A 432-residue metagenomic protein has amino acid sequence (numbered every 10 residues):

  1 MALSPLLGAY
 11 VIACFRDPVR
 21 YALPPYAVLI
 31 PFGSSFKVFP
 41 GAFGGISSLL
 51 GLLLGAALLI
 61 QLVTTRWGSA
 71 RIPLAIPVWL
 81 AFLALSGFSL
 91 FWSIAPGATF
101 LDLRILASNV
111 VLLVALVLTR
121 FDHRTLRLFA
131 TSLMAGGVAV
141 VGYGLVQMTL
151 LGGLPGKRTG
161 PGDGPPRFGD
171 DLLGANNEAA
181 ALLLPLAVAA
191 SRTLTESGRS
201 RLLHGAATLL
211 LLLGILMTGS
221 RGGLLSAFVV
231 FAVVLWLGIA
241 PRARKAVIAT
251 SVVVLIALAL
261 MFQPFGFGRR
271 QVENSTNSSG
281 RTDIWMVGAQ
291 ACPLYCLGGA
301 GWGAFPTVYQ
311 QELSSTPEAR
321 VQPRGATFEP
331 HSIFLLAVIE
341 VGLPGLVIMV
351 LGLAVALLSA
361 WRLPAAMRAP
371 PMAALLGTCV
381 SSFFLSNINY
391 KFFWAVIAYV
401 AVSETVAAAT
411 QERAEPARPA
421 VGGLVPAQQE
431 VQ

Functional and structural regions predicted by a protein language model:
M1, G41-L50, L101-I105, D170-L184 (+4 more regions): Membrane-interface micro-motifs in multi-pass membrane enzymes
M1-G87, F121-T131, T193-L202, I248-V252 (+2 more regions): Transmembrane signal-anchor hairpin modules in multi-pass inner-membrane enzymes, especially those that act on
P5-V11, L80-F91, A107-L112, R127-G164 (+9 more regions): Alpha-helical transmembrane segments of multi-pass inner-membrane proteins
A22-A27, F328, S332, S359-F384 (+3 more regions): Loop-to-helix entry and N-terminal half of a specific, functionally important transmembrane alpha helix in multi-pass
F32-V38, R158-D171, R320-L335: Juxtamembrane membrane-water interface segments that cap and precede transmembrane helices
V38-A42, F91-F100, L216-M217, F383-I388: Membrane-interface helix caps and helix-loop-helix hairpins in membrane proteins
F265-M286, L294, G298-V341, L363: Long extracytoplasmic/lumenal interhelical loops at the membrane interface of multi-pass membrane proteins
G342-A354: Hydrophobic alpha-helical transmembrane segments
